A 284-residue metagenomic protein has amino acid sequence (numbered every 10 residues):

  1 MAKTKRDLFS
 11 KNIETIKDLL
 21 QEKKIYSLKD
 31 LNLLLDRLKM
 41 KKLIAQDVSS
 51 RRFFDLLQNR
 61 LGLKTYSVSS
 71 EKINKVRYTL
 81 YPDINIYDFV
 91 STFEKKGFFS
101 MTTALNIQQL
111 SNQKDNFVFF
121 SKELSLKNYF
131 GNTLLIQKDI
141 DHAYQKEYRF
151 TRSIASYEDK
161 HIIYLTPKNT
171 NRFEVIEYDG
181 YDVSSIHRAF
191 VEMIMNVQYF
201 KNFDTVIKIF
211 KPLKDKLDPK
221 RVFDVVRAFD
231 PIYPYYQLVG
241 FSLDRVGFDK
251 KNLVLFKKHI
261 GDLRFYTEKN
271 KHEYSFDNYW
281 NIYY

Functional and structural regions predicted by a protein language model:
M1-G97, F117, E123, F130 (+1 more regions): Short beta-edge/loop segments at beta->alpha junctions of small alpha/beta modules that act as binding/recognition
V48, R52, K96-F99, S185-A189 (+1 more regions): Short, well-structured alpha-helical interface segments that form or flank functional binding sites
Y81-P82, A104, D182: Short secondary-structure boundary micro-motifs
F99-A104, Q108: Leucine-rich, amphipathic alpha-helical/linker segments
I107-Y284: Phosphate-handling catalytic interfaces
